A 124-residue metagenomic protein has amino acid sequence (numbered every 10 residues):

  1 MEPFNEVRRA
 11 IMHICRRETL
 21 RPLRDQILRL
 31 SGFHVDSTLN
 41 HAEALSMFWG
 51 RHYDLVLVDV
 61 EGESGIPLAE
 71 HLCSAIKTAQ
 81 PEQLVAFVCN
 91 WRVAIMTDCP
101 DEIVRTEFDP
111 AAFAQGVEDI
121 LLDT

Functional and structural regions predicted by a protein language model:
M1-T19, D25-I27, A42, D109-T124: Non-catalytic signal-transmission and effector/linker regions of two-component phosphorelay proteins
H13-C15, V58, F87-W91: Short beta-strand/turn micro-motifs composed of small residues that flank or help shape donor/cofactor-binding pockets
R17-L20, D59-G65, V93, P110: Short acidic, S/G/P-rich loop/turn micro-motifs used as interaction or catalytic elements
S31-V35: A generic structural motif
L39-L55, E63: Acidic, metal-coordinating helix/loop segments flanking the phosphotransfer/catalytic sites of two-component signaling
W49-R51, A75-Q83: Conserved phosphotransfer cores of two-component systems
L57-T78, W91: Conserved phosphotransfer microenvironments
P67, H71, F87-Q115: Alpha4 helix (beta4-alpha4-beta5 surface) of REC/receiver domains from two-component response regulators
